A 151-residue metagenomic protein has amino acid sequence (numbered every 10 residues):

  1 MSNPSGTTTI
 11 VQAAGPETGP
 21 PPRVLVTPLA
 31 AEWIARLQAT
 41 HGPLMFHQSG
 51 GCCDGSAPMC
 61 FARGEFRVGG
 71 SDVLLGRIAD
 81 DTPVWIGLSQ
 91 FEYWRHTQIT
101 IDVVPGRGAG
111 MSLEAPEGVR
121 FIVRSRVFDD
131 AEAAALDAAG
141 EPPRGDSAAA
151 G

Functional and structural regions predicted by a protein language model:
M1-G151: Domain-level signature for proteins that mediate thiol-based redox and metal-cofactor handling
